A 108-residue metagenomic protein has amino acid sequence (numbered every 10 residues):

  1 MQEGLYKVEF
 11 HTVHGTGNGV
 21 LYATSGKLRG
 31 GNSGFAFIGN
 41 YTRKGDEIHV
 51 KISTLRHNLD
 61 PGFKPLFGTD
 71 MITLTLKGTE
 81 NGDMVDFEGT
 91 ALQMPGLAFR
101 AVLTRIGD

Functional and structural regions predicted by a protein language model:
M1-H14, F87-G89: Tryptophan-anchored aromatic micro-motifs
V8, L28-G31, I48-I52, V85-G89: Short hydrophobic/aromatic-rich beta-strand segments that constitute the beta-sheet cores of beta-sandwich/beta-barrel
E9-H11, S53-L55, N81, T104-I106: Solvent-exposed residues in well-ordered beta-strands and their adjoining turns, especially edge/terminal strands
H11-V13, G31-A36, S53-N58, T90-G96: Short, solvent-exposed aromatic-acidic interface loops
H14-S25: Short, compositionally biased strand/turn segments that nucleate or flank brief secondary-structure elements
N18, R43-G45, M84-D86, A91-D108: Edge beta-strand at a domain terminus
T24-L28, F37-I38: Short secondary-structure capping micro-motifs at structural edges
G34-M84: Contiguous, well-ordered beta-strand patches that form the walls/edges of small beta-barrel/beta-sandwich domains
